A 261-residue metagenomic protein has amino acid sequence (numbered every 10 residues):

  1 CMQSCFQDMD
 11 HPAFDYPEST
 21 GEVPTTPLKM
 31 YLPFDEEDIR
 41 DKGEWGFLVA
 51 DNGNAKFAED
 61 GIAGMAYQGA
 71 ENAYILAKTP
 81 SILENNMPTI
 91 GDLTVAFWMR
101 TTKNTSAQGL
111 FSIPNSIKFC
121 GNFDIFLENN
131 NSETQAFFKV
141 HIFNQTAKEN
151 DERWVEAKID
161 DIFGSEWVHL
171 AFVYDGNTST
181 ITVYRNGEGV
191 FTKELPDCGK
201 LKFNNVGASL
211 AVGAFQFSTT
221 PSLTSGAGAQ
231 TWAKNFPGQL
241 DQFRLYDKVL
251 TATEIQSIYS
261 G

Functional and structural regions predicted by a protein language model:
M2-S4: C-terminal motif of bacterial Sec signal peptides marking the signal peptidase cleavage site
F6-N72, Q256-G261: Extracytoplasmic low-complexity segments
F14-V23, A70-L93, W154-D160: Short surface loop/edge beta-strand patches of beta-sandwich-type extracellular domains that form ligand-contact sites
K29-D38, T94-K103, Q230-S260: Extracellular, beta-strand-rich glycan-interacting domains
F97, E166-Y174, V183: Short tryptophan-centered beta-strand motifs in secreted/extracellular beta-sheet-rich domains of glycan-recognition
F111-N144, K200-K202: Glycan-recognition/cleft segments
H141-H169: Short, aromatic/His-centered strand-loop micro-motif at the edge of beta-sheets
E194-G238: Flexible glycan-contacting loops in extracellular carbohydrate-active proteins
